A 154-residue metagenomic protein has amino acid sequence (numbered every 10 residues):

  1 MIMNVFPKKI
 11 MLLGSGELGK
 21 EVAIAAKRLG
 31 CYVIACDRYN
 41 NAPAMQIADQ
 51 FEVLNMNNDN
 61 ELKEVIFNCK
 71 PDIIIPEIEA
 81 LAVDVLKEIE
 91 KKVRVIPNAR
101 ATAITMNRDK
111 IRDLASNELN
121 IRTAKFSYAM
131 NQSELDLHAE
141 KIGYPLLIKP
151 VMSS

Functional and structural regions predicted by a protein language model:
M1-K110, S133: ATP-binding N-terminal substructure of ATP-dependent carboxylate-amine bond-forming enzymes
L12, N107-S154: Active-site nucleotide/adenylate-binding loops and adjacent lid/helix of ATP-dependent enzymes
